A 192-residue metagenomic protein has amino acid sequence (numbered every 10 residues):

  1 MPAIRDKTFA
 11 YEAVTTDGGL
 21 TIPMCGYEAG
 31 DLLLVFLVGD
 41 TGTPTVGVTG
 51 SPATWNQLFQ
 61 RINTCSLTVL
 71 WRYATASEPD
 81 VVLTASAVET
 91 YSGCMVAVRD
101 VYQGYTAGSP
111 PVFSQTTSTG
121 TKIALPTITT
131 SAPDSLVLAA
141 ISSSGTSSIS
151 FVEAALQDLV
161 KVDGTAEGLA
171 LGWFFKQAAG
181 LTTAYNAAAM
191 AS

Functional and structural regions predicted by a protein language model:
M1-S192: Primarily extracytoplasmic/secreted proteins and surface-exposed domains characterized by disulfide-bonded cysteine
